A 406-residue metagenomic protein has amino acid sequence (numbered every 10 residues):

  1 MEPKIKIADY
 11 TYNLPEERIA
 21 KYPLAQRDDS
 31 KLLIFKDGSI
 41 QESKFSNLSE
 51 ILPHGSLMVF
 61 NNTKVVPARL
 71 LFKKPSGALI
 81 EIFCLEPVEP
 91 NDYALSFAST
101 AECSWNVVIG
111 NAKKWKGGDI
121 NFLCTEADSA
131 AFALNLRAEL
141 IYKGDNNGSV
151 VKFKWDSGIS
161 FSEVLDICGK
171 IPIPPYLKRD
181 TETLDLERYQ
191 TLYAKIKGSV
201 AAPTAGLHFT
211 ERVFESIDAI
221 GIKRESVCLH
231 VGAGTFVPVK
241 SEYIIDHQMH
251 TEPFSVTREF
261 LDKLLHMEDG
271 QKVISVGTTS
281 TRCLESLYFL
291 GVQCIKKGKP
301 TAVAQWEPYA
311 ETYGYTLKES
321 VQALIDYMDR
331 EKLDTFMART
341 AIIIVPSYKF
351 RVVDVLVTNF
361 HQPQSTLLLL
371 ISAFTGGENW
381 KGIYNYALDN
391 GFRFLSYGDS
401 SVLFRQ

Functional and structural regions predicted by a protein language model:
M1-Q406: Surface-exposed, charge/polar-rich loops and edge strands
